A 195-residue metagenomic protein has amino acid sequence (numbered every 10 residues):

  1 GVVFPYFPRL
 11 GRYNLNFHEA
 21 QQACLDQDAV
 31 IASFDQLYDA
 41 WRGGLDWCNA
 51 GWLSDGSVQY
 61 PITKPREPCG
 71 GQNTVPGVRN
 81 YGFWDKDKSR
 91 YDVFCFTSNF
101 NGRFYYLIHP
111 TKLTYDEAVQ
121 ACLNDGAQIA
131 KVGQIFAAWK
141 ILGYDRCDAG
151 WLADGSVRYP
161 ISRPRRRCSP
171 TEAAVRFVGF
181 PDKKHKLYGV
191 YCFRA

Functional and structural regions predicted by a protein language model:
G1-H18, C48-G51, R66-L113, D148 (+1 more regions): Extracellular disulfide-stabilized recognition modules
R12, F17-G44, Y106-P110, Y115-R146: Conserved hydrophobic ligand-interaction patch in extracellular adhesion modules
V30-I31, F94-F96, Q128-I129, Y191-F193: Beta-strand cores of modular interaction/reader domains in eukaryotic scaffold and signaling proteins, especially PDZ
Q36-V75, R79-D85, G133-D182: An exposed tryptophan-centered "aromatic clamp" motif
Y60, Y91-F94, Y159, Y188: Tyrosine-centered aromatic motifs in long, intrinsically disordered, low-complexity repeat arrays
F180-D182, G189-V190, R194: C-terminal functional regions that serve as terminal interaction/effector modules
